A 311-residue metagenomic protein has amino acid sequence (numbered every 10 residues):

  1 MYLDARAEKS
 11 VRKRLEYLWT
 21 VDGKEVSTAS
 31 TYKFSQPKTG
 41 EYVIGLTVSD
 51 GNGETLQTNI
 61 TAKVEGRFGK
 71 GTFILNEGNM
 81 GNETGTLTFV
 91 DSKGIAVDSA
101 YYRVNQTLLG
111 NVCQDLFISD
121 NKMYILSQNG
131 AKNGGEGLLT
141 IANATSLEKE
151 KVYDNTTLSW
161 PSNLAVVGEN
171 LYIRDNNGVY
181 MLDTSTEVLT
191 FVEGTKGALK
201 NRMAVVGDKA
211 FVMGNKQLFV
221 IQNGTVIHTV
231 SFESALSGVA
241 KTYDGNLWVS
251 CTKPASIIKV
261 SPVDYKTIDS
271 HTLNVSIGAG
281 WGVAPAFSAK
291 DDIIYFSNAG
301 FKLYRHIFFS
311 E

Functional and structural regions predicted by a protein language model:
M1-K9: A short beta-strand segment in extracellular, disulfide-stabilized domains
K9-L18: Solvent-exposed loop segments of extracellular immunoglobulin-like
Y17-Q36: Surface-exposed, flexible coil segments in extracellular/virion-facing regions
G45-L46: Hydrophobic/tyrosine-rich beta-strand signature of extracellular beta-sandwich/beta-rich modules, prominently
S49-E54: Short, solvent-exposed loop/turn segments at the edges of extracellular beta-sandwich modules
T72-N82, I125-G134, Y172-N177, F211-K216 (+3 more regions): Conserved beta-strand positions in repeat-built beta-propeller and related beta-rich domains
I95-L108, E148-N155, T186-G194, G224-S231 (+2 more regions): A short beta-strand motif characteristic of beta-propeller blades
T107-I118, T157-G168, G197-G207, E233-G245 (+1 more regions): Repeated scaffold domains used in trafficking and secretory/extracellular systems, primarily beta-propellers
